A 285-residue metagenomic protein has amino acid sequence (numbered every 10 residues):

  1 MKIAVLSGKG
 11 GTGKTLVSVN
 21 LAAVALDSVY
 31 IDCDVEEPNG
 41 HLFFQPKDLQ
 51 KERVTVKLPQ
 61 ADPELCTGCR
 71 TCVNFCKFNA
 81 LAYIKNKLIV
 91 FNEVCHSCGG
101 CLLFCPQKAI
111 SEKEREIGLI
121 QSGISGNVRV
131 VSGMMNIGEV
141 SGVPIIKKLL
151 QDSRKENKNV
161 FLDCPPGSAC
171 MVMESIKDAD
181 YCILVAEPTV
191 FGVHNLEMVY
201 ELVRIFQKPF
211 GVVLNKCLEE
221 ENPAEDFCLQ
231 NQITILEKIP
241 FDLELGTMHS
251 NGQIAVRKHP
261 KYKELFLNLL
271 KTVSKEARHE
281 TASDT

Functional and structural regions predicted by a protein language model:
M1-A25: Walker A (P-loop) phosphate-binding motif
A4, S28, C182-I183: Short, well-ordered beta-strand core segments
G8, L21-V24, Q45-G68, N79-S97 (+1 more regions): Ferredoxin-like iron-sulfur electron-transfer modules
S28-H41, E114-L119: Short beta-strand-centered segment that lines the nucleotide-binding/catalytic pocket of NTP-utilizing
D34, S132-G138, I146-M171: Switch II (G3) loop of P-loop NTPases
T71-I89, G100-R115: Iron-sulfur cluster-binding cysteine motifs and their immediate structural context in ferredoxin-like electron-transfer
A169-V190, L196: Inter-motif core of Ras-like GTPase G domains
L202-T285: C-terminal lobe/tail of nucleotide-utilizing enzymes
